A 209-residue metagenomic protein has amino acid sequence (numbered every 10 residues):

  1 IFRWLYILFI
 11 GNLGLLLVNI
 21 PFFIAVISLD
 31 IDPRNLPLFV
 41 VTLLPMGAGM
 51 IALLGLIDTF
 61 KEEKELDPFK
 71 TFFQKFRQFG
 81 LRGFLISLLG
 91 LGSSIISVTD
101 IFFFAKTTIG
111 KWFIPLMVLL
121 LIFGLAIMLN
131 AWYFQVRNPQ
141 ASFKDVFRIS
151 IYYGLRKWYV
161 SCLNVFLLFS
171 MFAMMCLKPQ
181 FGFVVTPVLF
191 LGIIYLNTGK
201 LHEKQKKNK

Functional and structural regions predicted by a protein language model:
I1-F104, I109-F113, I127-L168, F172-K209: Helix-coil boundary and N-terminal low-complexity module in membrane systems
V118-I122: Small-residue-enriched core segments of transmembrane alpha-helices in multipass membrane transport and channel
